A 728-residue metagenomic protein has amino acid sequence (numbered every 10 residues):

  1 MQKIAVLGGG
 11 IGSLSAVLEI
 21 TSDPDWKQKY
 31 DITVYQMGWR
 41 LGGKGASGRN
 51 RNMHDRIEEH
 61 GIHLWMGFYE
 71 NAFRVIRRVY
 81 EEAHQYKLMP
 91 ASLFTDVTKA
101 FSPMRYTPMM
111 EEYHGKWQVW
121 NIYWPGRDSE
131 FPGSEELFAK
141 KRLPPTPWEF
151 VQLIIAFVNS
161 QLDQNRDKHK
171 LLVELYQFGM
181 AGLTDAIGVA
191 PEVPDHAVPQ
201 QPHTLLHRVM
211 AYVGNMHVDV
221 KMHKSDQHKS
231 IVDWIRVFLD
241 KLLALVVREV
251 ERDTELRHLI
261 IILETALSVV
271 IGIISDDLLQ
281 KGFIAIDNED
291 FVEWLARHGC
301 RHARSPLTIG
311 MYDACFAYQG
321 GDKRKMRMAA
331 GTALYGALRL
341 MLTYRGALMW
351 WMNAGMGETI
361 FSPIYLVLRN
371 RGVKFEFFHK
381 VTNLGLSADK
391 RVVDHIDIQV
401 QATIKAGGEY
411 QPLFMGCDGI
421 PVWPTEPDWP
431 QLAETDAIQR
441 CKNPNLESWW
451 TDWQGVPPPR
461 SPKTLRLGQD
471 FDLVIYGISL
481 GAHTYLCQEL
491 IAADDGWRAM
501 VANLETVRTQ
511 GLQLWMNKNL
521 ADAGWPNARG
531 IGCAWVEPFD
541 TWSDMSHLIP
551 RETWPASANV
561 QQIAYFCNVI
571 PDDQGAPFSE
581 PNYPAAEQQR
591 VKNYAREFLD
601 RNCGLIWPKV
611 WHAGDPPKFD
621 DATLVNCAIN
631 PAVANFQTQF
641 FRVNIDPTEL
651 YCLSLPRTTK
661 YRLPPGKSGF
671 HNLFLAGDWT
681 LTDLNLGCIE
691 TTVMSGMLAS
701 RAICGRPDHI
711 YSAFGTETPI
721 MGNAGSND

Functional and structural regions predicted by a protein language model:
M1-G12, T33: Beta1/beta-strand and adjacent pyrophosphate-binding region of the FAD-binding site in flavoprotein oxidoreductases
A16-Y30, V367-V373: A short, Lys/Arg-enriched amphipathic alpha-helix followed by its capping loop at the start of a domain
T21-R49: Glycine-rich FAD pyrophosphate-binding loop
N52-F178, L205-H207, M222-K241: Dinucleotide-binding Rossmann-like beta1-alpha1 core, especially the glycine-rich loop that anchors the ADP
Q85-T98, F377-F378, D708-T718: Short, glycine/acidic-rich hinge or "gate" loops at secondary-structure transitions that mediate conformational
Q152-S461, R466, D470: Active-site/ligand-binding neighborhood in enzyme catalytic cores
E264-I273, L278-K281, I286, A333-L366 (+5 more regions): C-terminal segments that line or cap access tunnels to active or ligand-binding sites in enzymes and enzyme-associated
A702-D728: Active-site-proximal substrate-binding core of FAD-dependent oxidoreductases
